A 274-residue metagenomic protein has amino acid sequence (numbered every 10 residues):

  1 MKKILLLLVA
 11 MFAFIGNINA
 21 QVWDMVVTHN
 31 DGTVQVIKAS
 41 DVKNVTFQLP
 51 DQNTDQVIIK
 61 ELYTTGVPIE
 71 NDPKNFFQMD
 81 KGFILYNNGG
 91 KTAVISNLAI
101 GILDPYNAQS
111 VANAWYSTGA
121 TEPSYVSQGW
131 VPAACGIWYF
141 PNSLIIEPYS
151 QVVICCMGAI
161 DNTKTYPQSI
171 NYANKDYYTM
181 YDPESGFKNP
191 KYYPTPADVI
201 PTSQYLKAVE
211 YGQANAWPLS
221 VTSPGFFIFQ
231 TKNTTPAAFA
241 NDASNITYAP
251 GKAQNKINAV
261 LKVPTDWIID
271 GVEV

Functional and structural regions predicted by a protein language model:
M1-D24: Bacterial Sec-dependent N-terminal signal peptides
Q21-M25, D55-I58: Short structural boundary motif marking the start of a folded domain
V22-I37: Short N-terminal segments immediately surrounding and downstream of signal-peptide cleavage
N30, Q48-S110, I200-T265, E273: A structural motif detector for short, solvent-exposed N-terminal "entry" segments of globular domains
A39-F47: Structured surface patches comprising rigid loops and adjacent beta-strands/short helices at the edges of well-ordered
A114-K164: Intrinsically disordered, low-complexity Pro/Gly/Ser/Thr-rich segments with frequent PxxP/GP/PP motifs and embedded
S143-C156, D161-G225, Q230: Glycine- and acidic-residue-rich phosphate-binding/metal-coordinating active-site segment common to enzymes that handle
